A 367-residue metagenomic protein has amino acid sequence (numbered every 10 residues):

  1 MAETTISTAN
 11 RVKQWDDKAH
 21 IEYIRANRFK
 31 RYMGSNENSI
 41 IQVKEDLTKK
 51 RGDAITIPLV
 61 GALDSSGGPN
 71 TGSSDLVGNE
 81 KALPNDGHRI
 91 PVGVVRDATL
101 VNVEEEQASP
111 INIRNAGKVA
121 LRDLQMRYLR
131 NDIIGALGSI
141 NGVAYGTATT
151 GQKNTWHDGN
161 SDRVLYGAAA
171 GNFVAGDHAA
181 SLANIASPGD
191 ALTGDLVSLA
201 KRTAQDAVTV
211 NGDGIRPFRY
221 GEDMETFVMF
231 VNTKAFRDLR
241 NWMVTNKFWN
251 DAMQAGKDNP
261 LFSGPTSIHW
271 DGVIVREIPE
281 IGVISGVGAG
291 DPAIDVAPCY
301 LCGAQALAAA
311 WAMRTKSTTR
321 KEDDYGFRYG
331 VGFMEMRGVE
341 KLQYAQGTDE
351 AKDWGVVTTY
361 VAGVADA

Functional and structural regions predicted by a protein language model:
A2-K18, E22-G34, N38, W156-A367: Sequence/fold signature of self-assembling virion shell proteins
A9-L63, I113, D132, G138: N-terminal low-complexity, intrinsically disordered "leader/linker" segments enriched in small/polar and basic residues
N36, G78, T99-L100, A144 (+2 more regions): Generic signal for short, ordered secondary-structure residues within or immediately flanking folded domains
N36-D97: Assembly/oligomerization interface modules of large self-assembling protein complexes
Q42, E105-Q107, K316: Residue-level detector of alpha-helix boundaries and kinks
I57, N85-G171, R219-A235, D323-E335: Long, contiguous amphipathic alpha-helices that act as assembly "spine/axial" helices in icosahedral shell and virion
D75-N79, S109, G117-A120, K247-A252 (+1 more regions): Short, low-complexity, polar/charged sequence segments that are solvent-exposed and flexible
E80-N85, N115-A116, D123-M126, M253-D258 (+1 more regions): Glycine-rich loops and low-complexity Gly/Arg-rich segments that provide flexible linkers or classic glycine-based
